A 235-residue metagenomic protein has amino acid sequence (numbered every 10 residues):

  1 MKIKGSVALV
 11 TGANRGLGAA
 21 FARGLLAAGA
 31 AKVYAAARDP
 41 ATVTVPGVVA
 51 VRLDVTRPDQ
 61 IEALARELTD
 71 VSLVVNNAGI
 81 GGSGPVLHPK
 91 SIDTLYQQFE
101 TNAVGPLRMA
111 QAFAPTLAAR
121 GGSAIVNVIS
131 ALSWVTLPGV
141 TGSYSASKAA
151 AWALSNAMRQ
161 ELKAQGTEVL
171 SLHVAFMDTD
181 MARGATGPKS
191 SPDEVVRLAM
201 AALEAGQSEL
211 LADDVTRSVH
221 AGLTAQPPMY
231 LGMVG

Functional and structural regions predicted by a protein language model:
N14, A110, S147: Active-site helix of classical SDR
P46-D59: Rossmann-fold cofactor-recognition segment
I61, V75, M109-F113, L117 (+1 more regions): Hydrophobic positions on the long internal alpha-helix of Rossmann-like NAD(P)-dependent oxidoreductase domains
D70-V71, L117-I129, A164-E168: Active-site loop of short-chain dehydrogenase/reductase
G81-Y96: Conserved mid-core segment of classical short-chain dehydrogenase/reductases
V126-N156, Q160-K163: Catalytic loop of short-chain dehydrogenase/reductase
S171-L172, T179, R183-A225: C-terminal helical subdomain
